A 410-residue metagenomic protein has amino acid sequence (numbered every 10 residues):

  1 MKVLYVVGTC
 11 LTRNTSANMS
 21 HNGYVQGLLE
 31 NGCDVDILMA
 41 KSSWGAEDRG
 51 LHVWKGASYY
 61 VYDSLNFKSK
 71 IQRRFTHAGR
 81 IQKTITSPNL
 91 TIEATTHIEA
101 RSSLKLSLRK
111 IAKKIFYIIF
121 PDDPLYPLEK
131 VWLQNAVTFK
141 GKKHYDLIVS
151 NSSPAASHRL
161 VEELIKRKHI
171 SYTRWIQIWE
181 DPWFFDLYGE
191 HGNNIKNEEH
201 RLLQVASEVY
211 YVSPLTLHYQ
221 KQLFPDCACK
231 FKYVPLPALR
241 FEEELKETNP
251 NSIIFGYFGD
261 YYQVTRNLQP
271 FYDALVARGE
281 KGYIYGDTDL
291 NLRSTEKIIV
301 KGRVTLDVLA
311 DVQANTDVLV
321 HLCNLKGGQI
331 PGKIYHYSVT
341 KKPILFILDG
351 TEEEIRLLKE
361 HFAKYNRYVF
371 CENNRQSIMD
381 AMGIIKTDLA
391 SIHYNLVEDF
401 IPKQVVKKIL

Functional and structural regions predicted by a protein language model:
M1-K68, E208, Y272-R278: N-terminal subdomain of nucleotide-sugar transferases
S43-P127: A conserved catalytic-core segment of Leloir-type glycosyltransferases
D123, A156, Q177, G192-Y211: Membrane-proximal helix-turn-helix segments that form the acceptor-binding/catalytic region of lipid-linked
R174, W183-R201, R240: Nucleotide-sugar donor phosphate/pyrophosphate-binding loop at the beta->alpha transition of glycosyltransferases
L202-K230: A short, active-site helix/loop in glycosyltransferases that binds the activated sugar's phosphate group
L215, L236-P237: Carbohydrate-associated surface elements
L239-E242, T248-R293, R303-L306: Conserved catalytic-core segment of nucleotide-activated headgroup transferases in glycan assembly
V369-L410: A charged, aromatic-enriched C-terminal amphipathic alpha-helix characteristic of glycosyltransferases across folds
